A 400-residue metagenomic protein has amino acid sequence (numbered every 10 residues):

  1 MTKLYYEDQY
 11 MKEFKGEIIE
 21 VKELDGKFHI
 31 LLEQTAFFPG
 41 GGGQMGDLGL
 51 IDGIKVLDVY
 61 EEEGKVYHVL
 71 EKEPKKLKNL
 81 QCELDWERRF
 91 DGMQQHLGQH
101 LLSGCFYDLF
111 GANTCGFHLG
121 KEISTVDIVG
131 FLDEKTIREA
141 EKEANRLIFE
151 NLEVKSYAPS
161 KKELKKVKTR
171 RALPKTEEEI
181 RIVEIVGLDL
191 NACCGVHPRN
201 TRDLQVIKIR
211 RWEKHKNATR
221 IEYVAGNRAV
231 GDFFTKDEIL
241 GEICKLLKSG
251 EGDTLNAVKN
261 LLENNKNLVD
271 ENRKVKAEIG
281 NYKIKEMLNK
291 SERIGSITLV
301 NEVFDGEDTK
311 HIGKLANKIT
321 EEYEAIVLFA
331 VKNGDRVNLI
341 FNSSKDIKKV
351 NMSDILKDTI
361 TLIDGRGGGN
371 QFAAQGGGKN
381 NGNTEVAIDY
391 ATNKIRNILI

Functional and structural regions predicted by a protein language model:
M1-K78: Conserved nucleotide-binding/hydrolysis modules and their immediate coupling elements across P-loop/ASCE NTPase motors
H29-I30, E63-K72, S124-I128, F372-K379: A generic structural motif
T35-I51, K75-V126, F372: Active/ligand-binding-proximal structured segments within catalytic/core domains that scaffold catalytic residues
G42, H100-L102, V126, G195 (+3 more regions): Divalent metal-coordination and catalytic microenvironments
R88, D108-H215, I400: Functional cores that coordinate and move charged inorganic groups
C193-L204, N301-I400: Glycine-rich, acidic loop segments that terminate in or are immediately followed by a histidine
P198, R210-A257: A conserved active-site cap/scaffold subdomain adjacent to cofactor or substrate pockets
E238-D335: Hydrophobic helix-and-loop "lid/oligomerization" segment in the mid-to-C-terminal part of catalytic domains
